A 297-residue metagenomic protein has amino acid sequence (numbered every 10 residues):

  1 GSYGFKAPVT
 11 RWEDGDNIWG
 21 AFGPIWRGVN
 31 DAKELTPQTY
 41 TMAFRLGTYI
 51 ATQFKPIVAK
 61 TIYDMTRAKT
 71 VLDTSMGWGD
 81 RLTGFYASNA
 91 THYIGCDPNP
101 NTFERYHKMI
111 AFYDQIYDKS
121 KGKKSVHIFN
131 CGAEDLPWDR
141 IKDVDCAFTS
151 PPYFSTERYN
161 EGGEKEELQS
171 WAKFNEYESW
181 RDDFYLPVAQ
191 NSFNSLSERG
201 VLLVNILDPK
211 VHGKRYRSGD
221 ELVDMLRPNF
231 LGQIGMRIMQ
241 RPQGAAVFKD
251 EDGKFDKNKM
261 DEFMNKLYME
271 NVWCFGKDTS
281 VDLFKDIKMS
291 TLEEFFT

Functional and structural regions predicted by a protein language model:
G4-T297: Class I S-adenosyl-L-methionine-dependent methyltransferase catalytic core
